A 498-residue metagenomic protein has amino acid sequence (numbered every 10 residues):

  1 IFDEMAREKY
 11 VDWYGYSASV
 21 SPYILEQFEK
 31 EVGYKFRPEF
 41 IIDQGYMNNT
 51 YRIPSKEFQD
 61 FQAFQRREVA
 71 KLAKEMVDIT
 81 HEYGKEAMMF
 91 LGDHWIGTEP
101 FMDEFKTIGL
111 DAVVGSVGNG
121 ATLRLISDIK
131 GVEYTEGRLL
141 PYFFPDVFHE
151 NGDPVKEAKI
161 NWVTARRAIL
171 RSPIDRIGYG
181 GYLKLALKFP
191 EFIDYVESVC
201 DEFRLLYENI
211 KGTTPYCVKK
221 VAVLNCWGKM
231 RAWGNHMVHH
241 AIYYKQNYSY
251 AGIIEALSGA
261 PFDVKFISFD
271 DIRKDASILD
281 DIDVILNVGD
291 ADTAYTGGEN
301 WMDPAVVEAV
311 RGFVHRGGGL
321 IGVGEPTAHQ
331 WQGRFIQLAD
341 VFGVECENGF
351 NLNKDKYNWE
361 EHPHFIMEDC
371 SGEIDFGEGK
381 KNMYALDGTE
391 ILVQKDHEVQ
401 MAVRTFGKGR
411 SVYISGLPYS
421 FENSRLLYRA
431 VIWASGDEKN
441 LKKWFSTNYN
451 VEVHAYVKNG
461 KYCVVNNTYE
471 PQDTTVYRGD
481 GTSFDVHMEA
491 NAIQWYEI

Functional and structural regions predicted by a protein language model:
I1-L110, S116-L125, K211: Polysaccharide-binding and catalytic clefts of secreted carbohydrate-active enzymes
A87-F90, D111-G115, E133-P141, D175-Y179: Hydrophobic faces of well-ordered beta-strands that scaffold small-molecule active sites in alpha/beta enzyme cores
E104-K106, L123-T135, I169-S172: Acidic (Asp/Glu)-rich catalytic clusters
S127-K156, L185-F189, K229: Active-site clefts of carbohydrate-active enzymes
D146-E157, R231-K245, T293-P304, Q332-G333: Short, flexible/disordered intra-domain loops and linkers
V155, N161-W162, P173, L183-K220 (+7 more regions): Extracellular ligand-binding/catalytic regions of CAZymes and related secreted enzymes and adhesion modules
R166, S172, D194-I282, N459: Aromatic-Pro/Gly-enriched surface loop or interdomain linker that acts as a lid/target-recognition segment
G297-G372: A glycine-rich, often tryptophan-bearing local segment used as a flexible ligand/cofactor-contacting loop or short
